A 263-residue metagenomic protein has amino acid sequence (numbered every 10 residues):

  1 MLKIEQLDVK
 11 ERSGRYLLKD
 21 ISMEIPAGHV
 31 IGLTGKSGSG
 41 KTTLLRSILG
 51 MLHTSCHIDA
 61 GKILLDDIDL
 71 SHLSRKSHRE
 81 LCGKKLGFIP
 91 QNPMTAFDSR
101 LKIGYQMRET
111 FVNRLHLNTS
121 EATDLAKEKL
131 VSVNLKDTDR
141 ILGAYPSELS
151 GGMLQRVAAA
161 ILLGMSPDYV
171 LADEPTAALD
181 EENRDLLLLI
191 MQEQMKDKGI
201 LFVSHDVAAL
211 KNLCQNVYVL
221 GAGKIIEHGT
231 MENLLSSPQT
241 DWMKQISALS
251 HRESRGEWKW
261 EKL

Functional and structural regions predicted by a protein language model:
T34-K36: The feature captures the beta-strand-to-loop junction immediately N-terminal to the Walker
H57-D69: Conserved ABC transporter NBD signature motif
I89, S236-L263: C-terminal boundary and immediately downstream tail of ABC-type ATPase nucleotide-binding domains
A144-L149, M153: Conserved ABC ATPase signature
L210-N212: A short, surface-exposed alpha-helical micro-motif characterized by mixed small hydrophobic and charged/polar residues
H228-G229: ABC ATPase "signature
